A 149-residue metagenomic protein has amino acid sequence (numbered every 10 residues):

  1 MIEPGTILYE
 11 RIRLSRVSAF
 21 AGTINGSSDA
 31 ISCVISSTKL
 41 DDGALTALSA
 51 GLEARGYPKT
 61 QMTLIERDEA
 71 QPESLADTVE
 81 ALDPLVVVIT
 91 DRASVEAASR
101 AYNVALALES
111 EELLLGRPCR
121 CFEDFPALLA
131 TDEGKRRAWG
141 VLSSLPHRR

Functional and structural regions predicted by a protein language model:
M1-R149: A polyanion-binding, active-site-adjacent surface
